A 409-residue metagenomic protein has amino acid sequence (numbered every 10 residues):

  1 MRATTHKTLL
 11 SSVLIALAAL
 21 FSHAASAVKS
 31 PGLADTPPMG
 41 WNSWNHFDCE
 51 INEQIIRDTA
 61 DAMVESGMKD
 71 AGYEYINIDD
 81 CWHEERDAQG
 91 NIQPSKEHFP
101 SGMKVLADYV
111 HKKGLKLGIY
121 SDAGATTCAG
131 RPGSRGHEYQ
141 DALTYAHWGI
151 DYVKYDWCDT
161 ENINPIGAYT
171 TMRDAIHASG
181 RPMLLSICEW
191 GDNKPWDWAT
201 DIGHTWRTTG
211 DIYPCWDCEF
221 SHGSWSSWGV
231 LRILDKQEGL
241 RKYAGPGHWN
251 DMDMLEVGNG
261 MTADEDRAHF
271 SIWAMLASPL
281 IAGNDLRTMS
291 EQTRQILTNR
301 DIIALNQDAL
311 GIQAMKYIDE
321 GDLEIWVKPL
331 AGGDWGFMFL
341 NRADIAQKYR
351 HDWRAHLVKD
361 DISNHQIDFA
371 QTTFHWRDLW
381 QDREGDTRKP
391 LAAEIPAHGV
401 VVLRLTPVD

Functional and structural regions predicted by a protein language model:
S11-F21: Bacterial N-terminal signal peptides
P38-S43, G72-D79, K116-S121, D151-D156 (+6 more regions): Structural recognition of the beta-strand scaffold that forms the well-ordered cores of secreted hydrolase catalytic
T59, M63-N162: Aromatic-lined carbohydrate-binding/catalytic grooves of carbohydrate-active enzymes
L115-R131, H177-K194: Aromatic-lined carbohydrate-recognition surfaces of secreted/lumenal glycan-active proteins
H137-Q140, L184-D285: Glycan-recognition surfaces
A268-I318: Catalytic cores of secreted or luminal carbohydrate-active enzymes
W273-L276, I281-G283, D319-S363: Carbohydrate-binding surface patches
D386-D409: C-terminal beta-strand-rich structural cap/linker in extracellular carbohydrate-active enzymes
